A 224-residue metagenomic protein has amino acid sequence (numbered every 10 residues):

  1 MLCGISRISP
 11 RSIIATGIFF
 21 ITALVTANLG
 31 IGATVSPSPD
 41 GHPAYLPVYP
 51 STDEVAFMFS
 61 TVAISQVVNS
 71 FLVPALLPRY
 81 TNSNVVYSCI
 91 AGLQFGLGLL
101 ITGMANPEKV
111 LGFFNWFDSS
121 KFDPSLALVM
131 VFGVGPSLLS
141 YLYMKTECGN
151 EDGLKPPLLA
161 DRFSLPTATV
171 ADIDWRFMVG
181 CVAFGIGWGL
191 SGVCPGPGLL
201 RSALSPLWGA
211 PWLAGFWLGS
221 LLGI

Functional and structural regions predicted by a protein language model:
M1-I224: Membrane-interfacial helix-loop segments of redox and metal-homeostasis proteins, especially TM-loop-TM junctions
